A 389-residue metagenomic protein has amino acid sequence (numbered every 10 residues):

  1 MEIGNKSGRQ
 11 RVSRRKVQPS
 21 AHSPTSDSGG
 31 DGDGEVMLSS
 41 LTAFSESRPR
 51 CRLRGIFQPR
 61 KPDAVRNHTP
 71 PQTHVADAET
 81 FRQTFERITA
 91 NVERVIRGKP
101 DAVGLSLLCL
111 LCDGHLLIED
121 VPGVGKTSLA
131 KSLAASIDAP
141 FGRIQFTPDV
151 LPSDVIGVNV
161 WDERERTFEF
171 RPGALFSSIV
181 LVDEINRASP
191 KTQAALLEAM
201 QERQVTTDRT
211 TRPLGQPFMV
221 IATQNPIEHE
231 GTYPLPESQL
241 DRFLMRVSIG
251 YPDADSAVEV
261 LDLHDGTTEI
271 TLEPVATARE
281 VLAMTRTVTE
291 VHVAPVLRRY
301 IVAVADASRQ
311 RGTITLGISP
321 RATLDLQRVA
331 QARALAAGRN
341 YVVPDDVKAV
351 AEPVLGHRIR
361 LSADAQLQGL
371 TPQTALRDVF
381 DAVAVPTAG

Functional and structural regions predicted by a protein language model:
R66, P70-V75, Q310-G389: C-terminal engagement/docking regions of AAA+ P-loop ATPases
D77-F81, V95, T232-Y233, R246-S319 (+4 more regions): Conserved C-terminal "switch" segment of AAA+ ATPases
R82-L116, V121: Pre-Walker A (pre-P-loop) alpha-helix and adjacent loop at the N terminus of AAA/AAA+ ATPase modules, a conserved
L107-L108, D162-L181: Conserved alpha-helical scaffold flanking the Walker A/P-loop in AAA+ ATPase domains
L111-T147: Walker A/P-loop
D162-T167, A188-T192, M200-A276, V281-E290 (+1 more regions): Canonical AAA+ ATPase core
